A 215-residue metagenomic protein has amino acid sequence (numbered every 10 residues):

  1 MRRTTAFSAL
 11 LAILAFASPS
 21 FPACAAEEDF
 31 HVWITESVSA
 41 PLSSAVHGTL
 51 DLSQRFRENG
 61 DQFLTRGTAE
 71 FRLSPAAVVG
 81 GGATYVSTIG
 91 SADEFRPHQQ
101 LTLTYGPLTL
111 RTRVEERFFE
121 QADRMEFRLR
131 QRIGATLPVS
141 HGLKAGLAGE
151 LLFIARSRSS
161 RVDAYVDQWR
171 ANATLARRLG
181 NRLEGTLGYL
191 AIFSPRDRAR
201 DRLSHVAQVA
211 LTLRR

Functional and structural regions predicted by a protein language model:
M1-L10: Bacterial N-terminal signal peptides that target proteins for export
L14-A23: C-terminal segment of classical bacterial N-terminal signal peptides
A23-A45, T212-R214: Outer-membrane beta-barrel initiation region
A25-V32, S53-F63, S87-E94, F119-F127 (+2 more regions): Solvent-exposed loop/turn segments connecting transmembrane beta-strands in outer-membrane beta-barrel proteins
P41, A45, G106-R198, L203-V206 (+1 more regions): Outer-membrane beta-barrel transmembrane domain signature
L50-L52, G82-A83, R156-R158, F193: Extracytoplasmic loops and strand-loop junctions of Gram-negative outer membrane beta-barrel proteins
D61-Y105, T109: Hydrophobic/aromatic-rich structural module bridging two neighboring secondary-structure elements via a short loop
